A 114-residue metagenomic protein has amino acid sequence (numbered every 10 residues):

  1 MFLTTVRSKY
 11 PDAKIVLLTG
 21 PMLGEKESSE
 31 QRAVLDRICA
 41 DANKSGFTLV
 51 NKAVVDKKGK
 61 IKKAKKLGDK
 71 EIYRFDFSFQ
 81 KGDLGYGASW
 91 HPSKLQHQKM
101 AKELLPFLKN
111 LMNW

Functional and structural regions predicted by a protein language model:
M1-W114: Alpha-helical cap/lid subdomain in secreted, periplasmic, or secretory-pathway luminal O-acyl-processing enzymes
